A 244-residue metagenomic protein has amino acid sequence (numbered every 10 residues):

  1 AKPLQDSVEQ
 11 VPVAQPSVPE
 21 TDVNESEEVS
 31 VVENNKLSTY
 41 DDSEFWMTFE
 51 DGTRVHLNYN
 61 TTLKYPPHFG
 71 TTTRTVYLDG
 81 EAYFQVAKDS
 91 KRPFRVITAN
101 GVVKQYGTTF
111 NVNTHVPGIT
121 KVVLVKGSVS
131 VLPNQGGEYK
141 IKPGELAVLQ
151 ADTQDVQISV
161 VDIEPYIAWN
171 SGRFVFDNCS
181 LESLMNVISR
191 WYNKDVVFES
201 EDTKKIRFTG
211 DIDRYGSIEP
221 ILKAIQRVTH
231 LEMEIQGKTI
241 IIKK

Functional and structural regions predicted by a protein language model:
A1-K244: A residue-level detector for the "anchor" residue at the start of short, highly conserved motifs
